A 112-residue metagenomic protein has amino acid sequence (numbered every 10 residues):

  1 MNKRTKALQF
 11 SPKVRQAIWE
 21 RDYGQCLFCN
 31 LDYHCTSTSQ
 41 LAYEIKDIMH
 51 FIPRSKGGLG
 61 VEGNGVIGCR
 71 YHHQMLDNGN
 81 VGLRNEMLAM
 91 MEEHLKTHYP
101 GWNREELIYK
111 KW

Functional and structural regions predicted by a protein language model:
M1, R21, C29-L31, G63 (+1 more regions): Intrinsic-disorder/low-complexity regions
M1-Q9: Short Lys/Arg-rich cationic patches that frequently serve as NLS/NoLS or arginine-rich RNA/DNA-binding motifs
K3-R4, R15, R21, R54 (+1 more regions): Basic side chains
K6, Q40, S55-V66, Q74-W112: Polybasic, low-complexity binding patches
Q9-D47, C69-Y71: Short cysteine-rich loop/turn motifs with clustered Cys
M49-F51: Catalytic histidine site
